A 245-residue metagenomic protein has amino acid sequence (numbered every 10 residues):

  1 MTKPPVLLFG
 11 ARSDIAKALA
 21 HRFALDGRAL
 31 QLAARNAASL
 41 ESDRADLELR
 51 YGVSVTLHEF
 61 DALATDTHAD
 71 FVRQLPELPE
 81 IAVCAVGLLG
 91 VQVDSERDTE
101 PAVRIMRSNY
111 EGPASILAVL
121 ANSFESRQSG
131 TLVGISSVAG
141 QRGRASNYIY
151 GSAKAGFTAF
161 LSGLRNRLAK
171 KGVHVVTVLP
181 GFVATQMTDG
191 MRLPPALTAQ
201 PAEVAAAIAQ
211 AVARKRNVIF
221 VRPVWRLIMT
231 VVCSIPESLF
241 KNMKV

Functional and structural regions predicted by a protein language model:
R12-S13: Conserved glycine-rich cofactor-binding loop
E48-D66: Rossmann-fold cofactor-recognition segment
G87-V103, S146: Conserved mid-core segment of classical short-chain dehydrogenase/reductases
L117, A153: Active-site helix of classical SDR
S137: Residue(s) in the substrate-gating loop at a strand-loop-helix junction that position the organic substrate next
R142-Y148: Active-site loop immediately N-terminal to the catalytic Tyr-X3-Lys motif of short-chain dehydrogenase/reductase
T177, L193-T230: C-terminal helical subdomain
